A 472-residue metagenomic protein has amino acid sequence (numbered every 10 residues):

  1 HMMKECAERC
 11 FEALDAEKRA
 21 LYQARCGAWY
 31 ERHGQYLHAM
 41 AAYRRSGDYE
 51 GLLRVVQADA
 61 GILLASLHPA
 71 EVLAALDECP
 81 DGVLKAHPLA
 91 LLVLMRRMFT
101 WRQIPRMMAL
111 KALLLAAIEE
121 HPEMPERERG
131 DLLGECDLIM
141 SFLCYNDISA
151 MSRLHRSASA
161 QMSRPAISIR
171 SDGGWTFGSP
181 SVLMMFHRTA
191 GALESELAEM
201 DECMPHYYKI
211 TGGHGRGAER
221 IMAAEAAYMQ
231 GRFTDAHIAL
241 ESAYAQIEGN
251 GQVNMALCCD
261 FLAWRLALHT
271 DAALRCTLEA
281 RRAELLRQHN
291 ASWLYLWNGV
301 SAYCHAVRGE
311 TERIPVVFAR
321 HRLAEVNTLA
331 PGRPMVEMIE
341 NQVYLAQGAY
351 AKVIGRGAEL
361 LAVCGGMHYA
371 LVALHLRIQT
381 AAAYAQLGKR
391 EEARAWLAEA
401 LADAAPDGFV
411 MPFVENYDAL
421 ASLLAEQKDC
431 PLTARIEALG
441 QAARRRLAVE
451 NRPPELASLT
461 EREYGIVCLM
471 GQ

Functional and structural regions predicted by a protein language model:
H1-C26, Y49: Short capping/hinge segments at domain boundaries that bridge a core fold to an adjacent linker or tail
A20, H33, G61-A74, R102-E120 (+7 more regions): Helix-turn-helix repeat elements of alpha-solenoid scaffolds
Y36, M40-M95, F99, F413-Q427: Short, well-ordered secondary-structure microsegments that present a prominent hydrophobic/aromatic side chain
Y36-M40, D48-Y49, H87, M124-G134 (+10 more regions): Alpha-solenoid helical repeat architecture
M40, A60-G61, L76-D81, K111-P125 (+7 more regions): Amphipathic alpha-helical segments of tetratricopeptide repeats
G82-C258: Internal alpha-solenoid helical repeat scaffolds
A448-Q472: Helix-turn-helix DNA-binding segment
